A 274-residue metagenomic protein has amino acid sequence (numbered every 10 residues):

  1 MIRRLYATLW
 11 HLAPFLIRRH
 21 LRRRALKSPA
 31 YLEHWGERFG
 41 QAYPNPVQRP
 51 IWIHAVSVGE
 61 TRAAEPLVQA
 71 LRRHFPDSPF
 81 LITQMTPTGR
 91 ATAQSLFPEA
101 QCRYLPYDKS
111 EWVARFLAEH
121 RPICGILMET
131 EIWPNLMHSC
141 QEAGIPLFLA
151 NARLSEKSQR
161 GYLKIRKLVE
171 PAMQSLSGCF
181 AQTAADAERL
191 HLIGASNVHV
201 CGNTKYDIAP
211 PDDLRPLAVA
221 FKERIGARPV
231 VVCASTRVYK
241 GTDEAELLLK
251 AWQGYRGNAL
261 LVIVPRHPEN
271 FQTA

Functional and structural regions predicted by a protein language model:
M1-A7, R73, E142: Short, low-complexity, intrinsically disordered N-terminal peptides in bacterial proteins
I2-H20: Membrane-interacting alpha-helical segments
R18, R22-R215, R237-K240, Y255 (+1 more regions): Active-site and donor-binding regions of nucleotide-sugar-utilizing enzymes
P46-W52, R224-V232, A245, N258-L260: Charged active-site motifs of nucleotide-sugar-dependent glycosyltransferases
G241-L247: Active-site helix-initiating loop/hinge in glycosyltransferases
L247-L249, Q253-G254: Long hydrophobic segments that form regular secondary structure
L260-A274: Catalytic donor nucleotide-activated moiety binding site of glycosyltransferases and closely related
